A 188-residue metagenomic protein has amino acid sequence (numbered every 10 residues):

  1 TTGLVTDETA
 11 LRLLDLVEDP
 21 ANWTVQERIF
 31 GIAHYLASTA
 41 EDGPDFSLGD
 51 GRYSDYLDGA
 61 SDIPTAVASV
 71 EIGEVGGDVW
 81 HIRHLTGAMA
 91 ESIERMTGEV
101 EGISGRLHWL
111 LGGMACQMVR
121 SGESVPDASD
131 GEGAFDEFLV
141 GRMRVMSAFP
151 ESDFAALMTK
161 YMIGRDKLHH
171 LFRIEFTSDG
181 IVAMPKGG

Functional and structural regions predicted by a protein language model:
T1-G188: Long C-terminal interaction/binding lobes of large macromolecular proteins
